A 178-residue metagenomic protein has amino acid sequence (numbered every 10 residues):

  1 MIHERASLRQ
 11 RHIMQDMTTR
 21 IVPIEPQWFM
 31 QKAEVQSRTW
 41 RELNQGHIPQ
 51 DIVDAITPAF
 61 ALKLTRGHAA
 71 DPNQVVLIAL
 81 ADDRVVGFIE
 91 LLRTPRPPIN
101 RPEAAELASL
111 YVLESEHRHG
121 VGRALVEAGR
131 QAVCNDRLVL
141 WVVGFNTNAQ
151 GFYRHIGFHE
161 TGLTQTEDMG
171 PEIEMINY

Functional and structural regions predicted by a protein language model:
I2-M30, Y178: Conserved N-terminal entry element of GNAT/NAT acetyltransferase domains
T19, P23-F29, E34-H117, R123-A128 (+1 more regions): Acetyl-CoA-dependent GNAT
Q74, G170-I176: Short hydrophobic/aromatic beta-strand or adjacent loop that forms the aromatic wall/cage of a ligand/substrate-binding
S109-Y111, V139-W141, E174: Short aromatic/hydrophobic contact patches that present stacked aromatics for nucleic-acid/ligand binding
R123, F145-G162, M169-P171: Conserved active-site alpha-helix within GNAT-family acetyltransferase domains
V133-G144: Conserved GNAT acetyl-CoA-binding A-motif
